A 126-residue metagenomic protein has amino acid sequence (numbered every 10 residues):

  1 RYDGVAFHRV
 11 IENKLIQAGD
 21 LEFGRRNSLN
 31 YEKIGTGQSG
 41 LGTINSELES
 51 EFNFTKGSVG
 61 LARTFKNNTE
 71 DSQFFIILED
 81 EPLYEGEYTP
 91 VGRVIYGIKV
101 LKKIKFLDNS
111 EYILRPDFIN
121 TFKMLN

Functional and structural regions predicted by a protein language model:
R1-N126: Cyclophilin-like peptidyl-prolyl cis-trans isomerases
